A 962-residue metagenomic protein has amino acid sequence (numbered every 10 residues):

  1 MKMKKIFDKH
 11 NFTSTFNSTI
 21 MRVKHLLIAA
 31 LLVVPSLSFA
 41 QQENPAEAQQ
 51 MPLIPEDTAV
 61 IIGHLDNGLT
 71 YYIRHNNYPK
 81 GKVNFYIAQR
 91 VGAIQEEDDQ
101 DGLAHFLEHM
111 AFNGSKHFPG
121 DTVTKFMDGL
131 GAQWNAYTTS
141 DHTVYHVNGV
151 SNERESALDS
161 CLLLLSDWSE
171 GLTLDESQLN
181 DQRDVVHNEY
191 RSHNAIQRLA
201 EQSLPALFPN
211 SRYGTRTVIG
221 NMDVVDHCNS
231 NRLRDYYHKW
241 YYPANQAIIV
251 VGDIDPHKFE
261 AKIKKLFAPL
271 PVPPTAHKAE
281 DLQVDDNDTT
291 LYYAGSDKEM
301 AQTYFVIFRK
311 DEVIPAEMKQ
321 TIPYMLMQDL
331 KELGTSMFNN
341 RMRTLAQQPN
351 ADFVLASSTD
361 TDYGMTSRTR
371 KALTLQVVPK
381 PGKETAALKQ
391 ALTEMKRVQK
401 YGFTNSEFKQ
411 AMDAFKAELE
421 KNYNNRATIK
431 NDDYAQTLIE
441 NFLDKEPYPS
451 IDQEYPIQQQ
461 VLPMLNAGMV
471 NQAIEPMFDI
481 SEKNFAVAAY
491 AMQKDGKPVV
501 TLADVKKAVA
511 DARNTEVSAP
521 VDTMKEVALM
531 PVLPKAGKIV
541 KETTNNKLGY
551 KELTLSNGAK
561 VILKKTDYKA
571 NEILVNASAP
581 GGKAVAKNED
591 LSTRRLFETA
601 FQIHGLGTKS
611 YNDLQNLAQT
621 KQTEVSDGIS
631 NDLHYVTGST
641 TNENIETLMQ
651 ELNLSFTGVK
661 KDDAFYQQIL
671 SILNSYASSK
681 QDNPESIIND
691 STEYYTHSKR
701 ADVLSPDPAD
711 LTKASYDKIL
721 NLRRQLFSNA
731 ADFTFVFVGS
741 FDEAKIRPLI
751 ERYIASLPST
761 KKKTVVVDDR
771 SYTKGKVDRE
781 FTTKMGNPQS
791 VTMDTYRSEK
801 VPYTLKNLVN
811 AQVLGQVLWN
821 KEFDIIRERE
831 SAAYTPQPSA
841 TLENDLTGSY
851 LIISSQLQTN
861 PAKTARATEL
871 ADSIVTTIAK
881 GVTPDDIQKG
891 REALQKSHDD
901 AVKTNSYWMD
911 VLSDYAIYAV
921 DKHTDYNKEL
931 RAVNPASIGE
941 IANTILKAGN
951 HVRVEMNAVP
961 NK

Functional and structural regions predicted by a protein language model:
M1-E43: Bacterial Sec-dependent N-terminal signal peptides
F39-Y72, D255-Q320, Y324, Q328-D329 (+11 more regions): Proteolytic maturation boundary segments
P79-E96, G102-A104, D121-D167, R198-D223 (+14 more regions): M16 family metallopeptidases and their MPP-like homologs
L103-A111, G334, F597: Active-site His/Glu-centered metal-binding helix of metallohydrolases
M110-P119, H604-L606: Catalytic Zn2+-binding segment of zinc metalloproteases
R183-H187, R191, R198-P205, R212-R232 (+6 more regions): Hydrophobic, small-residue-rich alpha-helical packing segments that form membrane-like cores
N229-R234, P706, K713-N721: Append "and occasionally in soluble cytosolic enzymes with long acidic Gly/Pro-rich linkers
Y241, F727-S728: Flexible, low-complexity linker/tail segments at the boundary of structured domains
